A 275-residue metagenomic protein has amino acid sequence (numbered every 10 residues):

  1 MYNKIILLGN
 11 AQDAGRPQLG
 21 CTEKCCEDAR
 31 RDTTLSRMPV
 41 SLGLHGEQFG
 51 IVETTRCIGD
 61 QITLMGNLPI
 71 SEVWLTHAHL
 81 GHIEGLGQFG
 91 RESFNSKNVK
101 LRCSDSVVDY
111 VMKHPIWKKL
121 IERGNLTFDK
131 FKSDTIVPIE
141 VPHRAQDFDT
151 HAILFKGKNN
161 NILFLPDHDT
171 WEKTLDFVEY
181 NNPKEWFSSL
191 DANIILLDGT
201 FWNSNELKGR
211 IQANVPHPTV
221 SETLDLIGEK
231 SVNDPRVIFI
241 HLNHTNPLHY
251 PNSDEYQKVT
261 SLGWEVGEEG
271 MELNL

Functional and structural regions predicted by a protein language model:
M1-M65, F128-P183, S188, M271-L275: Core dinuclear metal-dependent hydrolase active-site scaffold
Q12, L80, V108, W202 (+1 more regions): Residue-level marker for beta-strand->alpha-helix junctions and adjacent short loops that shape enzyme
E47-R102, N193: Active-site metal-binding motif and surrounding structural segment of the metallo-beta-lactamase
N67-P69, R91-K97, L120, W186-D191 (+1 more regions): Short, conserved loop/helix-junction motifs that constitute active-site signature segments in enzyme catalytic cores
S71, V99-V108, L196, I238-I240: Short internal beta-strands
D105-W117: A short, active-site helix/loop in glycosyltransferases that binds the activated sugar's phosphate group
E122-F128, D134-P138, S261-E265: Active-site regions of enzymes building and remodeling cell-envelope glycoconjugates
N161, D169-G270: Cap/insert and terminal regions of metallo-dependent hydrolase folds
